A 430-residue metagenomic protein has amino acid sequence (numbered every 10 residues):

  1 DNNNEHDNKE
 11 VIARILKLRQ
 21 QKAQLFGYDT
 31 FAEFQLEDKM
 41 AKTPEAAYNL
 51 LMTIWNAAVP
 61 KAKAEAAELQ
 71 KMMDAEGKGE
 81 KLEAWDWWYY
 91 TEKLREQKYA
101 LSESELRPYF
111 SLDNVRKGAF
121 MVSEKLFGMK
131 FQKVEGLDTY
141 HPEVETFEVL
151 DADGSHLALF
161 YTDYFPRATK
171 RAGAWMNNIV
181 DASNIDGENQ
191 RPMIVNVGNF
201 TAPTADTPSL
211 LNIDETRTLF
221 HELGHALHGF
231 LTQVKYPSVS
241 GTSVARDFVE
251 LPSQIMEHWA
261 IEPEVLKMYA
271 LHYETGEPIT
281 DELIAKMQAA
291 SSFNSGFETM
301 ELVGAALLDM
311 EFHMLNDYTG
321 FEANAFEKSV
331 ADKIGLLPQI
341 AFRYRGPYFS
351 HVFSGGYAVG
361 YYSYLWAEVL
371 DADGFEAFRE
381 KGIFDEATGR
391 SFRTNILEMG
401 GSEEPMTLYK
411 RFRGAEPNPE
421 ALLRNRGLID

Functional and structural regions predicted by a protein language model:
N2-H6, A13, S391: Substrate/cofactor-recognition hotspot
N4-D7, L50, E215, V359: Non-transmembrane, amphipathic alpha-helical segments
A13, L18, K22-N199, H258-L307 (+4 more regions): Active-site-proximal, well-structured secondary-structure segments within enzyme catalytic domains
T43-P44, P203-P208, P237: Short small-residue beta-strand/loop micro-motif enriched in glycine and branched aliphatics
Q97, N114, G118-V122, F127-K130 (+7 more regions): C-terminal, non-catalytic "cap/extension" segments appended to globular domains
I194, I213, H228: Acidic/His-rich structured neighborhood in mature extracellular/periplasmic domains
T201-L219: Short pre-active-site segment immediately N-terminal to the catalytic Zn-binding motif
